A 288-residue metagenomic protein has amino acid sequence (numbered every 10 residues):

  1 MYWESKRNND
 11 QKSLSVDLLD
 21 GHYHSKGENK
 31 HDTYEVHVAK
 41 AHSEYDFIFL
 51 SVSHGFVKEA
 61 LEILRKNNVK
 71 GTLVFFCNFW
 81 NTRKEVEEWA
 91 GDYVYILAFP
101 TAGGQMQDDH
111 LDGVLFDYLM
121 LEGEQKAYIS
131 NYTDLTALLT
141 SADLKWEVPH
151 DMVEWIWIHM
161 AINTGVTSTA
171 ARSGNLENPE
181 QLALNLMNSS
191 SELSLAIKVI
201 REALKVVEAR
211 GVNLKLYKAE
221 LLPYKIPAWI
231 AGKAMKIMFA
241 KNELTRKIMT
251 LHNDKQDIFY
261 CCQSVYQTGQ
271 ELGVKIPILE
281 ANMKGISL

Functional and structural regions predicted by a protein language model:
Y2-N29: Glycine-rich phosphate-binding loop and adjoining beta1-alpha1-beta2 segment of Rossmann-like nucleotide-binding folds
K26-D112: Rossmann-like NAD(P)(H) cofactor-binding subdomain of soluble oxidoreductases
W80-G165: Rossmann-fold dinucleotide-binding core
H110-K126, S173-L186, K241-H252: Helix-loop-beta segment of a Rossmann-like dinucleotide-binding subdomain
W146-E147, L182-L186, G269-K275: Inter-helical turn/loop segments and adjacent helix faces that build the functional surface of alpha-helical bundle
V153-L184, S190-L204: Active-site-proximal catalytic alpha-helix in oxidoreductases
I197, R201-L288: NAD(P)-dependent Rossmann-like dehydrogenase/reductase catalytic/cofactor-binding core
